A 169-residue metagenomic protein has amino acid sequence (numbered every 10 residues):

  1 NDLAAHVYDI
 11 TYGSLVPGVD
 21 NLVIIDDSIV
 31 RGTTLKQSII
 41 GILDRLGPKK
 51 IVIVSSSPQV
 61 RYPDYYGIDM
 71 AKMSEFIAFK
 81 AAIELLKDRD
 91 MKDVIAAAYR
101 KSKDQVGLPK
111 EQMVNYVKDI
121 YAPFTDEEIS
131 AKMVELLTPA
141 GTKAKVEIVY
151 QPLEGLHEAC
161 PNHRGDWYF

Functional and structural regions predicted by a protein language model:
N1-F169: PRPP-associated nucleotide enzymes
